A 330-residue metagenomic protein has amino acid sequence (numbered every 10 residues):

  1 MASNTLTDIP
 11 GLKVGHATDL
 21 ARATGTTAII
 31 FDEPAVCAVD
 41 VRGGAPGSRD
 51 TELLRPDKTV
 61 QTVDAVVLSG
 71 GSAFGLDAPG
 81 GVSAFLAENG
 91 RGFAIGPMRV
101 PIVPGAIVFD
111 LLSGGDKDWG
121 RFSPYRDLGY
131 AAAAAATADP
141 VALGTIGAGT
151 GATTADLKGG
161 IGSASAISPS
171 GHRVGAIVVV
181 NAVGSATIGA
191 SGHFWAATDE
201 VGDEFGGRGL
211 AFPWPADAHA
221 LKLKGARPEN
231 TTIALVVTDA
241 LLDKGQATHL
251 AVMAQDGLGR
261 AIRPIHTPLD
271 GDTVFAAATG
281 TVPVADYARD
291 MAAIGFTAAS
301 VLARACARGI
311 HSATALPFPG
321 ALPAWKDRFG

Functional and structural regions predicted by a protein language model:
M1-A73, D77-G80, A84, E88-G330: A structural signal for small-residue-enriched, beta-sheet-centric alpha/beta enzyme cores and oligomeric scaffold folds
